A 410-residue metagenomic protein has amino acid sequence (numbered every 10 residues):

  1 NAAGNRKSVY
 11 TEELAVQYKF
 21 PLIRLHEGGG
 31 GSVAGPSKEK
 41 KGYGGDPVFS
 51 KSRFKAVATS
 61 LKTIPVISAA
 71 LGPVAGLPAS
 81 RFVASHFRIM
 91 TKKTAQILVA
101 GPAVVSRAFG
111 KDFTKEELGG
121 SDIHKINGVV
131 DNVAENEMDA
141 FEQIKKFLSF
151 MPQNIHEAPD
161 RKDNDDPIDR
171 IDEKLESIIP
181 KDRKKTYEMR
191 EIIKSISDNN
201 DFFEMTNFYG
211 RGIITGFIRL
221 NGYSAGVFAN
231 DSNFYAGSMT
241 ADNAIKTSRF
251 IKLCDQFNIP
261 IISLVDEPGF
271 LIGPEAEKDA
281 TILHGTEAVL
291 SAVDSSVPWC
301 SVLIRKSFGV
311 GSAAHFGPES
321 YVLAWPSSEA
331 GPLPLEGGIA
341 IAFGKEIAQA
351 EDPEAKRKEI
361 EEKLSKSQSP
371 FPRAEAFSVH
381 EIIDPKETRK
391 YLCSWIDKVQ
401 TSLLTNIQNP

Functional and structural regions predicted by a protein language model:
N1-P410: Ligand-binding clefts of soluble mixed alpha/beta catalytic domains
